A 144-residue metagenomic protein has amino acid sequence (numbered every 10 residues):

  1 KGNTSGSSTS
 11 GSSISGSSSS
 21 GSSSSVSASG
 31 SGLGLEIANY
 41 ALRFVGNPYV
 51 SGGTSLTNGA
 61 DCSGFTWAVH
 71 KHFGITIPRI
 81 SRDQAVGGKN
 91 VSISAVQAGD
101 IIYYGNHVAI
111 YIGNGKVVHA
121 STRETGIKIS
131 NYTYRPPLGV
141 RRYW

Functional and structural regions predicted by a protein language model:
K1-P48, P136-G139, Y143-W144: Intrinsically disordered, low-complexity, Pro/Ser/Thr/Asn/Gly/Ala-rich spacer/linker segments adjacent to signal
S22, N58-G59, G115: Residues at secondary-structure transition points
S29, T57-N58, Q97: Residues that cap or flank secondary-structure elements
L33-S81: Secreted/periplasmic proteins that engage bacterial cell-wall peptidoglycan
G34-L35, L42-F44, D61, G99 (+3 more regions): Compact recognition or signaling/catalytic modules
W67, I75-T133, W144: ...with weaker cross-activation on analogous glycine-rich loops/strands in unrelated enzymes
